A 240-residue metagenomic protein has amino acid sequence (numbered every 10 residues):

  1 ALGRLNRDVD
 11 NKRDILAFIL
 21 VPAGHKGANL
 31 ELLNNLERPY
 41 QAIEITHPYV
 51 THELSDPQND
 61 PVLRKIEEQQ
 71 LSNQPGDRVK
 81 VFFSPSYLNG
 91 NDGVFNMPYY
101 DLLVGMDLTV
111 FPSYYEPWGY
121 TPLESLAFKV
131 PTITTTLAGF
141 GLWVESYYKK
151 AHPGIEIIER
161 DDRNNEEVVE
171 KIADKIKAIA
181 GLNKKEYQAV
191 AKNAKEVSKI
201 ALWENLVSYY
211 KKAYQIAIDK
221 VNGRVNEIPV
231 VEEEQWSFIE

Functional and structural regions predicted by a protein language model:
A1-L2, A17, I172, Y210: A structural motif in glycosyltransferase catalytic domains
A1-L2, E31-P39, S125-K129, Y148-K150 (+1 more regions): Short secondary-structure boundary/capping segments
A1-N11: Short hydrophobic signal-anchor/transmembrane segments that target glycosyltransferases and glycosylation machinery
V9-D101, I155-I157: Nucleotide-activated donor-binding/catalytic signature segment of Leloir-type glycosyltransferases, i.e., the conserved
M97, V104, E170-D174, E204 (+1 more regions): A structural signal for well-ordered alpha-helical segments within the folded catalytic domains of diverse enzymes
Y100-P117: Acidic donor-binding loop of glycosyltransferase active sites
P112-K192, E196-I200, K212: Catalytic binding pocket for nucleotide-activated donors in carbohydrate/polymer assembly enzymes
W203-I239: C-terminal alpha-helical cap of glycosyltransferases
